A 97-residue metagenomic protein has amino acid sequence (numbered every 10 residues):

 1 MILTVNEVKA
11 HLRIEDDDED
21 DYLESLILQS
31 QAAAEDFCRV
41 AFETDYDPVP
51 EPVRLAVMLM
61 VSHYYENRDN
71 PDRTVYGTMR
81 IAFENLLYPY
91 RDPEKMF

Functional and structural regions predicted by a protein language model:
M1-F97: Divalent metal-cofactor coordination and adjacent catalytic microenvironments
